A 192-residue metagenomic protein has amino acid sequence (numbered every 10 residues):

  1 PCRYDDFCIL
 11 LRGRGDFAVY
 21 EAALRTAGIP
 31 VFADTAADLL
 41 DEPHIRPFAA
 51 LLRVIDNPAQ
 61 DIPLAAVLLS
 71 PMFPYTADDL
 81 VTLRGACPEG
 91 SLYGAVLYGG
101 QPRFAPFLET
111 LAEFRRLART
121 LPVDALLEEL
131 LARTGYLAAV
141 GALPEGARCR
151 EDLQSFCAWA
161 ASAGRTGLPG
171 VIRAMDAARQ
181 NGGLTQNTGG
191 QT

Functional and structural regions predicted by a protein language model:
P1-S70, P74-V81, A95, E109 (+3 more regions): Conserved motor-region signature of P-loop NTPase helicases/translocases
L83-G90: Amphipathic, charged-and-aliphatic alpha-helical interface segments that function as noncatalytic docking
G99-P102: Alpha-helix boundary/N-cap detector
